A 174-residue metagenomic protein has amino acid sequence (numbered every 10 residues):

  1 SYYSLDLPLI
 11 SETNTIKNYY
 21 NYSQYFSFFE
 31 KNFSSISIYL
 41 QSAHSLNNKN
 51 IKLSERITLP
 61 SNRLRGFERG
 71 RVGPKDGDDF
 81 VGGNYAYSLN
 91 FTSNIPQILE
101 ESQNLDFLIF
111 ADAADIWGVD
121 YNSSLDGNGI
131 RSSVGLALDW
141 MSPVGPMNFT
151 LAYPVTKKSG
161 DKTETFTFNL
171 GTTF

Functional and structural regions predicted by a protein language model:
S1-L105, I109-A113, W117-V119: C-terminal outer-membrane beta-barrel translocator/porin domains of Gram-negative envelope proteins and their
S11-E12, F80, S123-N128, S159: Alpha-helix N-cap/helix-initiation motif
Y19, R131, F166-T167: Amphipathic alpha-helical segments in well-structured domains
N94, R131-D139: Short glycine-rich, acidic/polar surface loops and turns
A113-V134: Outer-membrane beta-barrel transmembrane domain signature
L138-G145, T163-F174: Outer-membrane beta-barrel "beta-signal"
A152-K157: A short, acidic, flexible beta-alpha connecting loop/helix-capping segment that sits on the rim of active
